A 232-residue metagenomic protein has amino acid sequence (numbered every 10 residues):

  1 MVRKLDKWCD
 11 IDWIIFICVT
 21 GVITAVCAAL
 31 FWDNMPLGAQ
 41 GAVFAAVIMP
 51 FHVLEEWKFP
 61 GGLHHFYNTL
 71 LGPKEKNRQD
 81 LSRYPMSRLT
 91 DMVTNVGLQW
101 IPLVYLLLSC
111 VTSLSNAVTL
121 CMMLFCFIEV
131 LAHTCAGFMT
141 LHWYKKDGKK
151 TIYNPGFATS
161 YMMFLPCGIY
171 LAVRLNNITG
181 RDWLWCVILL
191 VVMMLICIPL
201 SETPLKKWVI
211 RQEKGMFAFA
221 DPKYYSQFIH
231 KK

Functional and structural regions predicted by a protein language model:
M1-V19, H142-T159, M163: Cytosolic-side membrane-entry/anchor segment at the start of a transmembrane helix
I17-T24, T90-L108, T159-I169: Core segments of transmembrane alpha-helices that mediate helix-helix packing or line hydrophobic substrate/ligand
C27-V43, V104-T119, P166-W185: Helix-coil boundary and interhelical linker segments in multi-pass alpha-helical membrane proteins
W32-G97: Early transmembrane hairpin module of multi-pass membrane proteins
P50-K58, C126-M139, M194-F219: Transmembrane alpha-helical segments that form the membrane-embedded catalytic/substrate-channel core of multi-pass
F59-R83, M139-G148, K207-K231: Cytosolic, membrane-interface loops and tails of multi-pass inner-membrane proteins
L98-T159: Membrane-proximal helix-loop-helix units in multi-pass membrane proteins
M163-K232: Terminal transmembrane helical module of multi-pass membrane proteins
